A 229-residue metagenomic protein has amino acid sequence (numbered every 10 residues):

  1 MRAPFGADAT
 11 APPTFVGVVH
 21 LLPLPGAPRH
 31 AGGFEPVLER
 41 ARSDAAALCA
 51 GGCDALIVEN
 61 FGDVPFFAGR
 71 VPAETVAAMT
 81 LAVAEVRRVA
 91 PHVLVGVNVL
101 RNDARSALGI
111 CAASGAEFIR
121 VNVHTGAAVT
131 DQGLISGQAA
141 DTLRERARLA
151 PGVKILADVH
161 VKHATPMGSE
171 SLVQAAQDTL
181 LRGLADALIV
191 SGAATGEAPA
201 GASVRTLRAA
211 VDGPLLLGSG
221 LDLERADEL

Functional and structural regions predicted by a protein language model:
M1-P4, V16: Catalytic-site microenvironment of enzymes that process N-acetyl-hexosamine-containing cell-wall polysaccharides
G6-T10: Nucleotide-sugar donor-binding and catalytic loop/hinge architecture of NDP-sugar-dependent glycosyltransferases
A11-F15: Extreme N-terminal starter segment of soluble prokaryotic enzymes
V16, L21-G69, A77-V93, N102-G213 (+2 more regions): Alpha/beta enzyme core
